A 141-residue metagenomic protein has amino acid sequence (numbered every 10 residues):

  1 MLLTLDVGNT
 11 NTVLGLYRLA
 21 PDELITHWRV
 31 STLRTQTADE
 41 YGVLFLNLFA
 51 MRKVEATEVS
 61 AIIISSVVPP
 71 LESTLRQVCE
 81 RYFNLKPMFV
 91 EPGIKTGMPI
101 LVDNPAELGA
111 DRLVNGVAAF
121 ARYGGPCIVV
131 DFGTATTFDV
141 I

Functional and structural regions predicted by a protein language model:
L2-D6, I63, C127-D131: Short glycine-aspartate micro-motif
L2-N47: Short glycine-rich, Thr/Ser-proximal phosphate-binding strand/loop in the N-terminal lobe of ATP-dependent enzymes
N11, N84-L85, Y123-P126, F132-T136: Short coil/turn connectors at secondary-structure junctions
T12-L16, T136-I141: Short beta-strand scaffold segments in enzyme catalytic cores
R52-L108: Short beta-strand-loop/turn "lid" adjacent to the catalytic site in phosphate-handling enzymes
V68-P70, T134-T137: Gly/Ser/Thr-rich loops at beta-strand to alpha-helix junctions that form or flank small-molecule/cofactor-binding
G97-C127: Conserved phosphate-binding catalytic cores of ATP/NTP-utilizing and phosphoryl-transfer enzymes
